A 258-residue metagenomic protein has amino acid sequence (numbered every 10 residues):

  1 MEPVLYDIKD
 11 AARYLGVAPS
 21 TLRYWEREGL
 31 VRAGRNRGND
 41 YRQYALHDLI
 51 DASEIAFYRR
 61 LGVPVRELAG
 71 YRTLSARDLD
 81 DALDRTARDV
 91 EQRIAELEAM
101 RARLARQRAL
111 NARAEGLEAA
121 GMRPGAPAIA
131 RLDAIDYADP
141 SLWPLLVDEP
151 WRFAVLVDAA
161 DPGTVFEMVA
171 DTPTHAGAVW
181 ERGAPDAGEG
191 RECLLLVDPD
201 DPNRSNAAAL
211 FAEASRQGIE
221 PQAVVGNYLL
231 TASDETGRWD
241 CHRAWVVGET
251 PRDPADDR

Functional and structural regions predicted by a protein language model:
M1-L61, V65, Q217-Q222: Basic helix-turn-helix/winged-helix DNA-binding cores and closely related short helical interaction motifs
Y6, V63, L74, Y137-A138: Short coil/turn linker and secondary-structure boundary residues
R23, N36, A69, V157 (+1 more regions): Short loop/turn and capping residues at structural boundaries
N36, S53-A56, L68-G121: Short, charged amphipathic alpha-helical surface segments
Y41, L74-S75, L230-T231: Short secondary-structure capping/turn micro-motifs that flank functional sites
A45-L46, D78-D80, D234-E235: Short secondary-structure transition/capping segments
R88-E91, A102-R258: A solvent-exposed interaction/effector surface
